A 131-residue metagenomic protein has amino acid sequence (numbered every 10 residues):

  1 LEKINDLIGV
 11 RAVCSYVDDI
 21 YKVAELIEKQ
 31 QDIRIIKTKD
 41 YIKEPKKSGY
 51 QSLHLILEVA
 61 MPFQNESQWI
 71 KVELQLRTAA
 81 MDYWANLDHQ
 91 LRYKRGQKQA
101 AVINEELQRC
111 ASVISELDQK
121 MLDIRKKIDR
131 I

Functional and structural regions predicted by a protein language model:
L1, I8, V13-D123: Long beta-strand-rich cores associated with HINT superfamily self-processing modules
I124-I131: Intrinsically disordered, low-complexity acidic/polar and Pro/Ser/Thr-rich regulatory regions that often function as
